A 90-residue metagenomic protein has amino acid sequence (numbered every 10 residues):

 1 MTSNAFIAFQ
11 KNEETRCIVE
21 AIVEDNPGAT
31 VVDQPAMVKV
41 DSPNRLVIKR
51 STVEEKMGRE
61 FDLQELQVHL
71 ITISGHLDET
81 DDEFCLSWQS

Functional and structural regions predicted by a protein language model:
M1-A21, D25, A36-K56: Conserved N-terminal glycine/acidic-rich loop preference
A21, T30-V31: Short, conserved, surface-exposed binding loops centered on an aromatic residue
N26-A29, F61: A common structural junction motif
Q34-M37, D41-S90: Helix-rich interaction surfaces within compact, conserved domain-sized segments that mediate assembly or partner
